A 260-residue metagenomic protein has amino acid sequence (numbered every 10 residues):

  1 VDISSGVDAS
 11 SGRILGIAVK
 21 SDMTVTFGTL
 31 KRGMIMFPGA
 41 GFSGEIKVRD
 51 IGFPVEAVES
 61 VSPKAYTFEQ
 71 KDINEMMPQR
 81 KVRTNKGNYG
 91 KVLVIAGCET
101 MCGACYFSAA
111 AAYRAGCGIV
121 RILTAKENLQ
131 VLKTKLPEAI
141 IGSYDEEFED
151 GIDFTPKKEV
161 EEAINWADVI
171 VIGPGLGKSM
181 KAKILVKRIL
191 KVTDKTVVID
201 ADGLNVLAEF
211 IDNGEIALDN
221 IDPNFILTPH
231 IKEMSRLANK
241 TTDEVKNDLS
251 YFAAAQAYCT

Functional and structural regions predicted by a protein language model:
V1-M36: Glycine/threonine-rich beta-strand-loop-alpha-helix active-site module that forms ligand/phosphate-binding
V1-S10, K195-L207: ADP-ribose/adenylate-binding Rossmann-like module
I3, F27-T29, C98, A201 (+1 more regions): Residues immediately flanking
M34-V198, N205-T260: Small-residue (G/A/S/T)-rich helix-start motifs and N-terminal tracts that mark the onset
